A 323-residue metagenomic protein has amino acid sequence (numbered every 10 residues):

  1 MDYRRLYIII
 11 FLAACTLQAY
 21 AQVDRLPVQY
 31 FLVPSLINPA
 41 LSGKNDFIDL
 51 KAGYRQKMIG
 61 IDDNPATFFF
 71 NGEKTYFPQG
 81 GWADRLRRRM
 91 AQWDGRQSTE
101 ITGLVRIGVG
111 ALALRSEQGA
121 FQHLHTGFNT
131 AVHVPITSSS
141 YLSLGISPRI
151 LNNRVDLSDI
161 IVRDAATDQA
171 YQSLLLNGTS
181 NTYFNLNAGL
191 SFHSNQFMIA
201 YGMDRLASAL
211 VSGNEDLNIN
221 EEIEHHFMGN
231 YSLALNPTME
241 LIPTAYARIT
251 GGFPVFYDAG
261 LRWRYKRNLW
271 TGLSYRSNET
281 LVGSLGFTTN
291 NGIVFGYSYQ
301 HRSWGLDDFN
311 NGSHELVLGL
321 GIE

Functional and structural regions predicted by a protein language model:
M1-D2: N-terminal hydrophobic targeting signals that begin at the initiator methionine
R5-C15: Sec-dependent N-terminal signal peptides
C15-T16, T288: Alpha-helical bundle regulatory/interaction domains
L17-A21: Sec/Tat signal peptide C-region and signal peptidase I cleavage site
Q22-E323: Subset of outer-membrane beta-barrel
